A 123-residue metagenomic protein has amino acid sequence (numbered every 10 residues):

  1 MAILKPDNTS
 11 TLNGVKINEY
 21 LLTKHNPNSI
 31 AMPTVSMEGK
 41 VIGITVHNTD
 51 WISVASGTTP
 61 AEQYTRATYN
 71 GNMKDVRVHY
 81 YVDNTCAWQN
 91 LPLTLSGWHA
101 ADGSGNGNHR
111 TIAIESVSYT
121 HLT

Functional and structural regions predicted by a protein language model:
M1-G107: N-terminal catalytic cores of peptidoglycan-degrading enzymes
G105-S116: Short coil-to-beta-strand
T120-T123: Conserved small/polar residues in nucleotide/adenosyl-binding loops
